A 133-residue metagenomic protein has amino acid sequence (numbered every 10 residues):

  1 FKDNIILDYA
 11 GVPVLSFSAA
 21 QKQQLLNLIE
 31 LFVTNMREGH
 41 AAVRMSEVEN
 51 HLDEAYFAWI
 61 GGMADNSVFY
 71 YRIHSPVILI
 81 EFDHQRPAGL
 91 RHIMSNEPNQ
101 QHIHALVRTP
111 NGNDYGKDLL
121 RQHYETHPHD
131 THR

Functional and structural regions predicted by a protein language model:
F1-R133: A cross-kingdom marker for long, charged
